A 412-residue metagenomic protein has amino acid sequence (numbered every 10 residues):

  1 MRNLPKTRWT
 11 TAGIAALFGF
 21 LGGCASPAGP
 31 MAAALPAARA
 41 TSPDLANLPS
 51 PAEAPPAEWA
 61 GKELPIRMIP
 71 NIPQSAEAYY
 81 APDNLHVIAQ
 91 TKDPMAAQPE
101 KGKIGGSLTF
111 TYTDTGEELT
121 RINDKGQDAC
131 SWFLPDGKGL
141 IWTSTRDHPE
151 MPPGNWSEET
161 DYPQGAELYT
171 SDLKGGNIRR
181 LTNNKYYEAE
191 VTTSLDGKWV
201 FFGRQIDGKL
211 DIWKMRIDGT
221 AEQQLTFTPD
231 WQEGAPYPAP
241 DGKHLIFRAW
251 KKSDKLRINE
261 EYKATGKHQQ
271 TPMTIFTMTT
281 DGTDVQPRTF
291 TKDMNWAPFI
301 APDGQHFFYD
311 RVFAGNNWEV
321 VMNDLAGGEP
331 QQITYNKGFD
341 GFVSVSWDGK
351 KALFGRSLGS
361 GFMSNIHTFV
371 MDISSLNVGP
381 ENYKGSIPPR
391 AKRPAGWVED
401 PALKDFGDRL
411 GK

Functional and structural regions predicted by a protein language model:
R2-A12: Bacterial N-terminal signal peptides that target proteins for export
L21-G23: C-terminal motif of bacterial Sec signal peptides marking the signal peptidase cleavage site
A25-S42: Bacterial Sec signal peptide processing site at the extreme N-terminus
L48-Q74, F110-Q127, S171-Y187, R216-Q232 (+5 more regions): Multi-bladed beta-propeller domains
P70-Q74, Q90-L108, N123-D128, T143-L168 (+8 more regions): A flexible loop/linker signature enriched in serine peptidases of the S9 family
P82-D83, P135-D136, L195-D196, P240-D241 (+2 more regions): Residue-level detector of Asp-centered blade-edge/turn motifs that repeat once per structural unit in beta-propeller
